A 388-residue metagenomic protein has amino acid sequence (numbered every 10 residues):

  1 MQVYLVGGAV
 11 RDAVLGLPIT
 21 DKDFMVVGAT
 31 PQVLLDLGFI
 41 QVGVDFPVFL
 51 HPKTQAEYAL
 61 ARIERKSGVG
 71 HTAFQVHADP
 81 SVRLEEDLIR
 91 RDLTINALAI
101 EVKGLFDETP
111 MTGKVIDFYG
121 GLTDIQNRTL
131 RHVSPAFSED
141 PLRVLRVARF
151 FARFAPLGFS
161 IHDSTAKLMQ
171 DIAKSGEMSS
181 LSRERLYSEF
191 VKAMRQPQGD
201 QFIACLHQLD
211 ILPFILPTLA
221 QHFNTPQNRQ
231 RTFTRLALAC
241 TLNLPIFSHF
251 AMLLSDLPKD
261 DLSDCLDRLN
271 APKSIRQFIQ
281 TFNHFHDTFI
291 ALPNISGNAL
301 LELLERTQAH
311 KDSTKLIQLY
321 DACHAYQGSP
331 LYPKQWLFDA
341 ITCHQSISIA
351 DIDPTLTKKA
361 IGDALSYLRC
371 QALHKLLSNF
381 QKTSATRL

Functional and structural regions predicted by a protein language model:
M1-L388: Catalytic cores of the polymerase beta-like nucleotidyltransferase superfamily and closely associated nucleotide
